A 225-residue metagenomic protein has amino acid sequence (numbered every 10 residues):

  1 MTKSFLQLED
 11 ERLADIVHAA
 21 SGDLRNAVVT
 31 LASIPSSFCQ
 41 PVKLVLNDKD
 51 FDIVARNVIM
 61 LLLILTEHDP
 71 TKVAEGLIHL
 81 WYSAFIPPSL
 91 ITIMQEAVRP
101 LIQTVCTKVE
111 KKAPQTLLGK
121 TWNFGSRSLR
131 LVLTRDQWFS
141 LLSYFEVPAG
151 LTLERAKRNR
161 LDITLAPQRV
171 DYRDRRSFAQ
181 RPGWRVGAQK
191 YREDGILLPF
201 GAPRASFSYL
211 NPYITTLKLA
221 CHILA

Functional and structural regions predicted by a protein language model:
M1-D15, D23-L31: Conserved alpha-helix/loop element of class I SAM-dependent methyltransferases that forms part of the SAM/SAH-binding
A14, A19, V42: Nucleotide donor/acceptor-binding cores
A20-R25, D50-I53: Gly/Ser/Thr-rich loops at beta-strand to alpha-helix junctions that form or flank small-molecule/cofactor-binding
P35, C39-A225: Class I S-adenosyl-L-methionine-dependent methyltransferase module
